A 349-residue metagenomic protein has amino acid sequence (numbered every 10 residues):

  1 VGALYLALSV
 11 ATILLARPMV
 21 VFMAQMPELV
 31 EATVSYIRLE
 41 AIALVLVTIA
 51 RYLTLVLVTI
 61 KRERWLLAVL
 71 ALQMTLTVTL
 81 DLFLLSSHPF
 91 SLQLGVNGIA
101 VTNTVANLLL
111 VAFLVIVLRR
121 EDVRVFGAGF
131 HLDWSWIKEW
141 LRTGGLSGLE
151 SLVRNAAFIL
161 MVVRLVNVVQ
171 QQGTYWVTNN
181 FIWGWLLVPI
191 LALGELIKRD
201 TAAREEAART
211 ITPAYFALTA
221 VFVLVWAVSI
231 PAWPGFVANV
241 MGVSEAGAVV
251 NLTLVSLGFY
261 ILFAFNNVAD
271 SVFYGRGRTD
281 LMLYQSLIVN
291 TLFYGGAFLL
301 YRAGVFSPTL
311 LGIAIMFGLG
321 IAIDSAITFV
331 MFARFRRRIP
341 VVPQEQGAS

Functional and structural regions predicted by a protein language model:
V1, V56-F83, N97-A100, T104 (+3 more regions): Alpha-helical transmembrane segments of multi-pass membrane transporters/permeases
V1-V10, L14, A50-K61, T174-W233 (+2 more regions): Small-residue-rich hydrophobic transmembrane alpha-helices
A7-V34, R38, S87, L224-V250: Short membrane-interface helical motifs at transmembrane helix boundaries in multi-pass membrane transporters
T12-L15, P27-L53, I182-W185, S244-A269 (+1 more regions): Alpha-helical transmembrane segments of multi-pass membrane proteins
E28-V34, V96-N97, V101, W136-G144 (+5 more regions): Interfacial/gating helices of multi-pass transporter permease domains
E40-V47, G145-R199, F222-W226, S256-F263: Transmembrane helix-bundle signature of multi-pass secondary active exporters and lipid flippases
M74-V111, G235, N239, D280 (+2 more regions): Membrane-interface helix-loop junctions in multi-pass transport and translocation proteins
V96, A100-N103, L114-N155, F335-S349: Interhelical loop/hinge segments that connect adjacent transmembrane helices in multipass membrane
